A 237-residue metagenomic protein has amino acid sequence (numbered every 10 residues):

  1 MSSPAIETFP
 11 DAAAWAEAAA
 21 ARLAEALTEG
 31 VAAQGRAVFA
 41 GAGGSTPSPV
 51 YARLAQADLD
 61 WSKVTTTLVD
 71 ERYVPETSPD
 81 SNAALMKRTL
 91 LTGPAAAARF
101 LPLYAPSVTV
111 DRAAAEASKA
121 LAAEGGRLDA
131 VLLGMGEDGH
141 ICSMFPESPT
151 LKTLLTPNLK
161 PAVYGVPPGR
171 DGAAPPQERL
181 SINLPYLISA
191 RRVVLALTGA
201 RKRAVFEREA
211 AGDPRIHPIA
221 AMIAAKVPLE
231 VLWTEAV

Functional and structural regions predicted by a protein language model:
M1-F39, V237: N-terminal glycine-/serine-/threonine-rich phosphate-binding loop
S2, S62-L132: Ligand-binding beta-strand-loop-alpha-helix segment within the catalytic cores of soluble metabolic enzymes
V31-A55: Glycine-rich N-terminal segment of FAD-binding domains in flavoprotein oxidoreductases, spanning the beta-loop-helix
A40-T46, L133-E137, T198: Glycine-rich beta-strand-to-loop/alpha-helix junction loops that act as flexible
R53-W61, A84-K87, P146-L155, A211: A glycine- and small-aliphatic-rich helix-loop capping segment at beta-alpha/alpha-beta transitions that lines
A57-T65, P94, L155-T156, P185-A190 (+1 more regions): Short, conserved loop/helix-junction motifs that constitute active-site signature segments in enzyme catalytic cores
E137-I182: Class I SAM-dependent methyltransferase SAM-binding "motif I" and its flanking Rossmann-like core
N183-P185, S189-V237: ATP/nucleoside-binding phosphotransfer catalytic cores, i.e., glycine-rich phosphate-binding loops
